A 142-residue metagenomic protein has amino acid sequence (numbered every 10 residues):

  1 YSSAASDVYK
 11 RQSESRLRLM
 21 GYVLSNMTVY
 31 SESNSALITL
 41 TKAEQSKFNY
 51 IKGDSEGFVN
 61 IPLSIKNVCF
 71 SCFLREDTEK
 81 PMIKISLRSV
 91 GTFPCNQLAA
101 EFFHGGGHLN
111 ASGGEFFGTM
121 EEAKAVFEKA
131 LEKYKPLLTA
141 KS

Functional and structural regions predicted by a protein language model:
Y1-A5, Y9: Single conserved hydrophobic/aromatic residue that forms the stacking wall/gate of nucleotide- or nucleobase-binding
Y9, Y30-S142: Gly/His-enriched, cation/cofactor- and phosphate-binding structural elements
K10-N26: Long, charged amphipathic helices and adjacent flexible linkers at domain junctions
